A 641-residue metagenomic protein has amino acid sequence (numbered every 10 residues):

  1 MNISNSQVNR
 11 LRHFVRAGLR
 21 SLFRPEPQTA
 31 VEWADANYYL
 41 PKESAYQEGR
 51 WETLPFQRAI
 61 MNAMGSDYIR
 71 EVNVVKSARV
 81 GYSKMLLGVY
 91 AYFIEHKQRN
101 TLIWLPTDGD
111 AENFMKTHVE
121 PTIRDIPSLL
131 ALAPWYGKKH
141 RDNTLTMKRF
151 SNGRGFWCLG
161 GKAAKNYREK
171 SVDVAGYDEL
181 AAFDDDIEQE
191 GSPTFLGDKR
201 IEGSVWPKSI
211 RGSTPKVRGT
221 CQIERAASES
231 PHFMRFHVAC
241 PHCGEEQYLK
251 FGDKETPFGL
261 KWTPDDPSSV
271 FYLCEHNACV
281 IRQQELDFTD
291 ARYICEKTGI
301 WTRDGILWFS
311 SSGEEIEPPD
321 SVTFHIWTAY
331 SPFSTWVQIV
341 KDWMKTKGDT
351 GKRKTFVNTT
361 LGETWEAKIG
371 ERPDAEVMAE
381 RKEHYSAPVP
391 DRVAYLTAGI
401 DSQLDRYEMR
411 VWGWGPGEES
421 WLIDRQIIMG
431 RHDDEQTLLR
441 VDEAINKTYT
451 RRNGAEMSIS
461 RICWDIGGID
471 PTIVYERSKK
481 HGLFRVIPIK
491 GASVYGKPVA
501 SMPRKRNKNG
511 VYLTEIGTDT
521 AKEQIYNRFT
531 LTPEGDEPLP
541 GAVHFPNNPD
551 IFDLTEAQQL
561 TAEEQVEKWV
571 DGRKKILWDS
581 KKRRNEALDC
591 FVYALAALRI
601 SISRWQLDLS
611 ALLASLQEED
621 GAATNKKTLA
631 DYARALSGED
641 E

Functional and structural regions predicted by a protein language model:
N2-I400, Y407, L439-S460, K479-H481: Phosphate/NTP-binding elements of NTP-utilizing enzymes
E95-H96, W414-G417: Short connector loops/turns at beta-strand edges and beta->alpha or beta->beta junctions
F114-H118, T122, D265, S269-A278 (+10 more regions): Mg2+-dependent endonuclease catalytic cores in nucleic-acid-processing enzymes, primarily RNase H-like
R149, W412-W414: A generic structural motif
L180-A181, Q403, W412, G467: Anionic group-transfer/hydrolysis microenvironments
V322, I326, S334-Q338, N358 (+1 more regions): Extracellular low-complexity, Gly/Ser/Thr-rich intrinsically disordered linkers and protease-sensitive activation/hinge
D401, I462, C590: Hydrophobic, well-ordered secondary-structure elements that form the walls of internal hydrophobic environments
R604-A614: Mixed-charge, glycine-rich, non-catalytic linkers/tails in nucleic-acid processing enzymes
